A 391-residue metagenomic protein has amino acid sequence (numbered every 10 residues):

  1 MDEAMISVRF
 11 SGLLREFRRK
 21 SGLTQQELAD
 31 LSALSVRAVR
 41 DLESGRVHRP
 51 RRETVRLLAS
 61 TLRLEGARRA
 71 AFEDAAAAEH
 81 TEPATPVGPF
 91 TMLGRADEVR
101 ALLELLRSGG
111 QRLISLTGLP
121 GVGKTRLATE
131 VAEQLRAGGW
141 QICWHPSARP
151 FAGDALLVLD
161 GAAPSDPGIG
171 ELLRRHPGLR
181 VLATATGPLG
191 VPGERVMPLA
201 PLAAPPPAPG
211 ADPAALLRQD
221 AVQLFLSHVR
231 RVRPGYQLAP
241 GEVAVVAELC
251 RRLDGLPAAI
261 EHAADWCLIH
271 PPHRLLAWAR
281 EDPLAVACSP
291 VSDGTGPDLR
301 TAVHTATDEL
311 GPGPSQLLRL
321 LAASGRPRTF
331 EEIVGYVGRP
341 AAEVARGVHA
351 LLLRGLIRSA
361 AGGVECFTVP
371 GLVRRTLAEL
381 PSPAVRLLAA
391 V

Functional and structural regions predicted by a protein language model:
M1-R40, S44, H48, E53-R56 (+3 more regions): Walker A/P-loop phosphate-binding element recognition
E27-A29, L249, I333: Short alpha-helical "recognition helix" segments of helix-turn-helix
R52, R56, A128-T129, T307-V391: C-terminal boundary/linker of central alpha/beta nucleotide-binding cores
E53-A70: DNA major-groove recognition helix of helix-turn-helix/homeodomain DNA-binding modules
L64, S108, P164-S165, G178 (+2 more regions): Helix-loop-helix "sensor" segment of P-loop NTPases
R69-F72, A211-V222, L226-S227, D265-R280 (+3 more regions): A eukaryote-biased feature capturing mid-to-C-terminal, repeat/solenoid-rich segments of large proteins, strongly
P206-A211, V222, V232-V246, A259-P314: Loop-to-helix "switch" segment enriched in basic and acidic residues adjacent to catalytic/ligand pockets
A247-R251, A258-I269, R319, G335 (+1 more regions): C-terminal helical "lid" of AAA+/P-loop NTPase domains
